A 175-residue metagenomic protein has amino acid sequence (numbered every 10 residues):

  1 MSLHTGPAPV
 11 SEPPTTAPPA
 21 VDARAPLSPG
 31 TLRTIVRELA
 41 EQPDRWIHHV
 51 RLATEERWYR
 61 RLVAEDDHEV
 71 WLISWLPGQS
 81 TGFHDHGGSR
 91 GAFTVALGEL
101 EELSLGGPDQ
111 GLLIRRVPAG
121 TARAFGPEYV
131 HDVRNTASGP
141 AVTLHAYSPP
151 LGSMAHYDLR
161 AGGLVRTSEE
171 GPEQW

Functional and structural regions predicted by a protein language model:
M1-P43: N-terminal leader/capping segments at the start of a protein or of a new domain
H48-Q79: A short glycine-rich, His/Asp/Glu-containing loop-to-beta-strand
W71-H86, G126-E128: Conserved short histidine dyad/triad with adjacent acidic residue
P77, G88-G106: Glycine- and acidic-residue-biased ligand/ion/polar-headgroup-sensing regions
D85-G87, T94, N135-A137: Short glycine/proline-enriched turns and hinge-like loops at secondary-structure junctions
A92, G106-H131, E169-E170: Short acidic-glycine-tyrosine-enriched beta hairpin
P127-S153: Ligand-binding loop in jelly-roll beta-barrel domains
A146, P150-W175: Conserved double-stranded beta-helix
